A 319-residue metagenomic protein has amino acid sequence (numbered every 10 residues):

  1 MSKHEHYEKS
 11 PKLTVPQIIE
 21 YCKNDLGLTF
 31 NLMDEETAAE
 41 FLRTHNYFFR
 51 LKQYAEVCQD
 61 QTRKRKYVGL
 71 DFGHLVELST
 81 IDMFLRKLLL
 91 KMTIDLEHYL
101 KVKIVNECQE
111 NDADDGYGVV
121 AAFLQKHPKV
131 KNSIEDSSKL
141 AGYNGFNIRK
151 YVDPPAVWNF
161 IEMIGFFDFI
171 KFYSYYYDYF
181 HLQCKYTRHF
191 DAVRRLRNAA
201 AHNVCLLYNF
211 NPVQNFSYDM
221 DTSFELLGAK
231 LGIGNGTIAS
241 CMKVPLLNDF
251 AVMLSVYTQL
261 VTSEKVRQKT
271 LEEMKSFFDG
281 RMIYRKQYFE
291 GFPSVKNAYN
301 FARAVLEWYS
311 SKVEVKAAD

Functional and structural regions predicted by a protein language model:
M1-R195, L207-D319: Extended intrinsically disordered or low-complexity regions, especially N/C-terminal cytosolic tails and loops, rather
N203: Acidic/aromatic/glycine-rich contiguous surface patches that form carbohydrate-binding/processing clefts and analogous
